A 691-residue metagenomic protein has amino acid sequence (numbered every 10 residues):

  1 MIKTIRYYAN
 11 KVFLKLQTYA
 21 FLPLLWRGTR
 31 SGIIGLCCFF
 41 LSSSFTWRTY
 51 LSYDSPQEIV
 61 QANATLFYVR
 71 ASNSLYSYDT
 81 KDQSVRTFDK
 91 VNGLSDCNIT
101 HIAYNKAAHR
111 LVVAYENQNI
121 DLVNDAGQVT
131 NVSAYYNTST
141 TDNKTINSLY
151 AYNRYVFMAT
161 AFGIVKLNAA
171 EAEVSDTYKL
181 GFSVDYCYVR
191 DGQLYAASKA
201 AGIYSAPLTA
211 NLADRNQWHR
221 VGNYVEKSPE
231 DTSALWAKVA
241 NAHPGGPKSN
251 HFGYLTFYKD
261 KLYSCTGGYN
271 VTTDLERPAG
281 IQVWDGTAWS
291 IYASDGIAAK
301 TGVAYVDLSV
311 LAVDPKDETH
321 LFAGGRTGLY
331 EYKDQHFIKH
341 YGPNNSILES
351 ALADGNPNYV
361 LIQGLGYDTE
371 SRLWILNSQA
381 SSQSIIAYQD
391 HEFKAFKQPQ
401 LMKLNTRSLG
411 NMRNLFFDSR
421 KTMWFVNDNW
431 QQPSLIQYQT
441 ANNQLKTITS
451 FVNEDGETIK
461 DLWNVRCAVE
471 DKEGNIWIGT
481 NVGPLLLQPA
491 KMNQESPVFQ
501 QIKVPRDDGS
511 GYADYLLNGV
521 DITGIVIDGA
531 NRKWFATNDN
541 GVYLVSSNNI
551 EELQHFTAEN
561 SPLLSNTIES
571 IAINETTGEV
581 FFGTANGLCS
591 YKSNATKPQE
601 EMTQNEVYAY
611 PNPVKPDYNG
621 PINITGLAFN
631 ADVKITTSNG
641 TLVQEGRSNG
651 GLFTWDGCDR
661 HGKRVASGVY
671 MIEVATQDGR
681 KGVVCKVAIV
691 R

Functional and structural regions predicted by a protein language model:
M1-W26: N-terminal secretory signal peptides that target proteins for export/translocation
K15, E601-K634, L652-W655: Glycine-centered coil/turn sites that cap beta-strands in beta-rich domains
W26-G28, I34: Glycine-biased, low-complexity coil/linker segments
S44-V607, L642, E673: Carboxylate-rich, polar loop motifs that coordinate divalent cations or form catalytic acidic clusters
K90, S648-R680: Short, surface-exposed loop/turn motifs with a glycine/proline- and acidic-biased composition
D632-V643, Y670: Short, glycine-anchored, charge-dense loop/turn motifs used at functional sites
G682-V687: Edge beta-strands of extracellular beta-sandwich domains
I689-R691: Interdomain boundary/hinge segments at the C-termini of tandem beta-sandwich modules
